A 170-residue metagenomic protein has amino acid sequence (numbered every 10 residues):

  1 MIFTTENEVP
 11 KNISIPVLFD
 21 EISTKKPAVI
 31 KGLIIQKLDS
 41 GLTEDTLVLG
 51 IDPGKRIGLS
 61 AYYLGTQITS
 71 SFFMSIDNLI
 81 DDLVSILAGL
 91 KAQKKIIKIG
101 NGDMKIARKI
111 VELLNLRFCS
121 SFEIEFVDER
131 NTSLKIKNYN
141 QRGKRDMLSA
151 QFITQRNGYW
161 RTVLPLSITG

Functional and structural regions predicted by a protein language model:
M1-P27, I35-V48, K55-G170: Phosphate- and other anionic-substrate recognition elements at nucleic-acid/protein interfaces
